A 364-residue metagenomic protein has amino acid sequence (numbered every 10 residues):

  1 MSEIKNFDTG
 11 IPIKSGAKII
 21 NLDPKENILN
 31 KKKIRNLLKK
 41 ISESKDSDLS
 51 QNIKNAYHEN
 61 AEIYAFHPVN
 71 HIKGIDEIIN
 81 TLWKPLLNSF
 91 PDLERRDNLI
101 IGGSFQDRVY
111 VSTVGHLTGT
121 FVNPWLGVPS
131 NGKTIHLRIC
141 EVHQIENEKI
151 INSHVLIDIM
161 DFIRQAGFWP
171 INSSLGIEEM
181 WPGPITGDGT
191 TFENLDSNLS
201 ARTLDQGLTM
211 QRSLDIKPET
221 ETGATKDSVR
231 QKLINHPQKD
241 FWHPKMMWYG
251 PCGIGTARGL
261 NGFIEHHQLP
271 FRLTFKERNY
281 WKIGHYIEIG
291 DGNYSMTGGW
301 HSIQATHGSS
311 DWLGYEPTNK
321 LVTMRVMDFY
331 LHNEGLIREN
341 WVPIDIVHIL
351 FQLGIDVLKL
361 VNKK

Functional and structural regions predicted by a protein language model:
M1-K364: C-terminal and inter-domain tail/linker signature
